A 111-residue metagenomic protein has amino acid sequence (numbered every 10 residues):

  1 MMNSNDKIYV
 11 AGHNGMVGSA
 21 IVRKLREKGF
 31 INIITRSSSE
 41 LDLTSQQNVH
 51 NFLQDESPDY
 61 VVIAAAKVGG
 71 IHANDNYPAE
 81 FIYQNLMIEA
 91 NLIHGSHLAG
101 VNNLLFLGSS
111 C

Functional and structural regions predicted by a protein language model:
M1-C111: N-terminal Rossmann-like NAD(P)+-binding domain of SDR-like oxidoreductases, especially those catalyzing
